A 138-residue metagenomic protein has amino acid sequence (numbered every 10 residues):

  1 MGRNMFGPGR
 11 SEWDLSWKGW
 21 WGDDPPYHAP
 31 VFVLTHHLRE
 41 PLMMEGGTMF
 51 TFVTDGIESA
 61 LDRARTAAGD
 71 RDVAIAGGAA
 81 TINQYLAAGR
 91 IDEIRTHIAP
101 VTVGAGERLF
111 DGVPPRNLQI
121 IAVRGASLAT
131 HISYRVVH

Functional and structural regions predicted by a protein language model:
M1-H138: Enzymes that bind and transform nitrogen-containing heteroaromatic metabolites
